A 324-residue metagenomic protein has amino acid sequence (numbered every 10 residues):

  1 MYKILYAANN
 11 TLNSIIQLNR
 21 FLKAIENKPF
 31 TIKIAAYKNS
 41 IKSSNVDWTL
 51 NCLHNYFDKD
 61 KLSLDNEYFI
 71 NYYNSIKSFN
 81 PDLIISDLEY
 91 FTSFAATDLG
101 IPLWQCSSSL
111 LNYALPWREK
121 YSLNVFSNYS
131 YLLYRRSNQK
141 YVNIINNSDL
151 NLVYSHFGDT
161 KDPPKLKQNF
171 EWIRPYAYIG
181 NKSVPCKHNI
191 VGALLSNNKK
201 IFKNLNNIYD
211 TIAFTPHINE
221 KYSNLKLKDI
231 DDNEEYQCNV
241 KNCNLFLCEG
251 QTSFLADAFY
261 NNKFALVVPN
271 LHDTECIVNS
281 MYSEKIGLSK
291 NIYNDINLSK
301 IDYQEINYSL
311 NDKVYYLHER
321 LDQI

Functional and structural regions predicted by a protein language model:
Y6-R20: A short, glycine/small-residue-rich beta-strand->loop->alpha-helix junction that serves as a flexible
A7-N9, N27-E67, N74, Y293: Conserved nucleotide-sugar phosphate-binding/catalytic loop shared by glycosyltransferases and other
L22-K23, W172-L245: Donor-nucleotide binding loops and adjacent catalytic segments primarily of GT-B fold Leloir glycosyltransferases
E67-F126: Conserved nucleotide-sugar donor-interacting segment of glycosyltransferase catalytic cores, predominantly GT-B
I84-L88, E235-V278: A donor-sugar binding/catalytic signature common to diverse glycosyltransferases and related nucleotide-sugar
P102-W172: Active-site-proximal region of nucleotide-activated glycan assembly enzymes, centered on histidine/acidic-rich loops
Y121-S122, F264-K300: Nucleotide-sugar donor-binding patch of glycosyltransferase catalytic domains
Y129-L150, G287-I324: Leloir-type glycosyltransferase catalytic cores
